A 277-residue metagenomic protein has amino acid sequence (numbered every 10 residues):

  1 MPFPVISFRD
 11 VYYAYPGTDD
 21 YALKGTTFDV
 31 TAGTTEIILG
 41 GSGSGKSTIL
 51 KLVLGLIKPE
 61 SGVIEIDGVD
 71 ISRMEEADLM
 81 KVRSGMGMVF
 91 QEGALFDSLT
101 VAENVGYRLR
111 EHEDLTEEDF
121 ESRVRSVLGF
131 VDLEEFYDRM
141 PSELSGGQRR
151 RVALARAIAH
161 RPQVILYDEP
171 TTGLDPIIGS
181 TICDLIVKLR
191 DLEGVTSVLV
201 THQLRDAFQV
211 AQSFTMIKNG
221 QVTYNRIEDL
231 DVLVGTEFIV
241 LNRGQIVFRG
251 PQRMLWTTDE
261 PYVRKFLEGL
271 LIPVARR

Functional and structural regions predicted by a protein language model:
L54: Helix-to-loop junction immediately C-terminal to a conserved catalytic motif
V69-D70, E117-F136: Conserved ABC ATPase "signature" region
L99-Y107: Short coil-to-helix segment of the ABC ATPase nucleotide-binding domain corresponding to the Q-loop/switch region
M140-L144, Q148: Conserved ABC ATPase signature
R161: Conserved catalytic motifs of ABC-family nucleotide-binding domains
I165-D168: Catalytic Walker B motif of ABC-type/P-loop ATPase nucleotide-binding domains
S180-E193, Q212, E228-D229: Helical segment within the ABC ATPase nucleotide-binding domain
